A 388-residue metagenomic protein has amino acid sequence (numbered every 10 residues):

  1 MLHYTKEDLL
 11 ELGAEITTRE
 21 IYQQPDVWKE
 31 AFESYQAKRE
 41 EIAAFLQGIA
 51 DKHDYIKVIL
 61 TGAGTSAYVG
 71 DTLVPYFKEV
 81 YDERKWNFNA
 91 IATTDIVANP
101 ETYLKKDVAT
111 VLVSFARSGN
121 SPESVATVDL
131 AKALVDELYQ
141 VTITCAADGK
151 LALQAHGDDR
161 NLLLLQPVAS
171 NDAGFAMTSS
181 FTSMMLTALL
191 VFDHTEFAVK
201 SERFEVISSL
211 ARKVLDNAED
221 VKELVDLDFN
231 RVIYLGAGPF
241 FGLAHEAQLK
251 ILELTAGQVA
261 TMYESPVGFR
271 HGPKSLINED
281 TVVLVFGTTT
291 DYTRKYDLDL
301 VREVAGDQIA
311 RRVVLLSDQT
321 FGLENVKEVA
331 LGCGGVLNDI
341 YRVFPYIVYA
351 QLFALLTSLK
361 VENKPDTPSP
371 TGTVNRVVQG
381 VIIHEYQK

Functional and structural regions predicted by a protein language model:
L2-T18, P25-D26, E30, H156-R160 (+2 more regions): Phosphate-moiety recognition in structured ligand-binding domains
E7, E11, A63, I96 (+7 more regions): Hydrophobic alpha-helical scaffolding
A14-T17, L60-Y76, A244-E246, K250-E253 (+2 more regions): Conserved phosphate/anionic-ligand binding catalytic regions in large, soluble enzymes, centered on
R19-E20, A31-Q47, H156-L284, E362-K388: Active-site phosphate/pyrophosphate-binding segments
E20, V27-E30, P75-Y76, L130: Residue-level detector of alpha-helical secondary structure
D26-E40, E83-A92: Short coil-to-helix leader/linker segments, especially the first N-terminal amphipathic alpha-helix with its helix
K52-H53, D107, L227, N278: Short, flexible coil/linker segments at domain boundaries that flank nucleotide/cofactor-interacting
H53-F204, F286-N325, V329-G334: Glycine-rich phosphate-binding loops that contact phosphosugars or nucleotide phosphates
